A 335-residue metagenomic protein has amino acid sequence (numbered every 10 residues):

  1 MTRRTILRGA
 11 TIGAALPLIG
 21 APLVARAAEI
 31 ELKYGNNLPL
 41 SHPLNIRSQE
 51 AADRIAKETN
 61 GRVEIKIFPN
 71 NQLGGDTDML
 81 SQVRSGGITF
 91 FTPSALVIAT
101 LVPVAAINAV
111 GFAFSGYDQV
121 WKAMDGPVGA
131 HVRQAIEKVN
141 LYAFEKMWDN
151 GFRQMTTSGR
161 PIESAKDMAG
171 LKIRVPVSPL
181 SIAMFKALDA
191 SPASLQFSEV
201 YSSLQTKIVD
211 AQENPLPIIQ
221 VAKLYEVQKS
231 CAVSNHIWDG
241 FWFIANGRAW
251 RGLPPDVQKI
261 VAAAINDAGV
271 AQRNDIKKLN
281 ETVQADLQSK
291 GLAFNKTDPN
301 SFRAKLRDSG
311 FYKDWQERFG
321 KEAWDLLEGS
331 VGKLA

Functional and structural regions predicted by a protein language model:
T2-I19, V24-Q119, P127-A335: N-terminal secretory/targeting leader peptides
